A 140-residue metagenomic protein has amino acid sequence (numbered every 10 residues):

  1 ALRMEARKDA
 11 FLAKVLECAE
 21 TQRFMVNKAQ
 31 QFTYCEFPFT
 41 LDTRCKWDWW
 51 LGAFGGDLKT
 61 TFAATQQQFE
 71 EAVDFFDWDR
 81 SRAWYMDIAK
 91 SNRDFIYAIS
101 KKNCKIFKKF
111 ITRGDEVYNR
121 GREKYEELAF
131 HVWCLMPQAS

Functional and structural regions predicted by a protein language model:
A1-K46: Metal-dependent nuclease catalytic cores that hydrolyze phosphodiester bonds in DNA/RNA, characterized by
L12, L16-E20, A29, W49-G56 (+1 more regions): Solvent-exposed, well-ordered amphipathic alpha-helical segments that flank/support binding or catalytic loops
Q22, Q30-Q31, Q66-Q68, Q138: Residue-identity detector for glutamine
V26, T61-A63, K101-C104: Short, solvent-exposed loop/turn segments at secondary-structure junctions
Y34-F39, C45-W47, F69-V73, R82-M86: Short secondary-structure capping micro-motifs at structural edges
C45-E71: Conserved catalytic cores of phosphodiester-cleaving nucleases, focusing on short active-site segments
E71-D79, W84-S140: Metal-dependent nuclease catalytic regions and adjoining charged, substrate-binding loops involved in nucleic-acid end
